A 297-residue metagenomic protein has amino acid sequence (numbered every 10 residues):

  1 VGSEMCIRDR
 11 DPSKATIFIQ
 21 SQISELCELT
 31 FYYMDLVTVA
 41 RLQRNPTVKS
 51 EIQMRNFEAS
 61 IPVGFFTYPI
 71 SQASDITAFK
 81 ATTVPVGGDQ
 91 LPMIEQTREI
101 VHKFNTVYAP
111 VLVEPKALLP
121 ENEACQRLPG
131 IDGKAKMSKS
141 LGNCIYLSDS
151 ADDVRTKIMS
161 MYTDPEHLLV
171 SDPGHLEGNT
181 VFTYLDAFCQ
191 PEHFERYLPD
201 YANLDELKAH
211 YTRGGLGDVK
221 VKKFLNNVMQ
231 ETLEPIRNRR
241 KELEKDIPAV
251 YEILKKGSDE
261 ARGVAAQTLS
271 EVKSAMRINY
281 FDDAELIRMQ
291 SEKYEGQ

Functional and structural regions predicted by a protein language model:
V1-C6: Short, small-residue-biased leader/transition segments that mark boundaries at the very start of proteins
R10-I76, K80, V86-G87, E99 (+2 more regions): Active-site neighborhoods of enzyme catalytic cores
C27-F31, Y68-S71, I94, G178-F182 (+2 more regions): Non-catalytic, well-ordered alpha-helical scaffold segments
T82-P85, G142-C144: Short helix/strand-bridging catalytic loops that position acidic/His residues to coordinate divalent metals and engage
T83-Q90, K134, S171: Active-site rim elements
L91-I94, I100: Hydrophobic, aromatic-enriched interface-forming segments
R98-Q297: Conserved nucleotide- and phosphate/pyrophosphate-binding catalytic cores in adenylate/nucleotidyl-handling enzymes
